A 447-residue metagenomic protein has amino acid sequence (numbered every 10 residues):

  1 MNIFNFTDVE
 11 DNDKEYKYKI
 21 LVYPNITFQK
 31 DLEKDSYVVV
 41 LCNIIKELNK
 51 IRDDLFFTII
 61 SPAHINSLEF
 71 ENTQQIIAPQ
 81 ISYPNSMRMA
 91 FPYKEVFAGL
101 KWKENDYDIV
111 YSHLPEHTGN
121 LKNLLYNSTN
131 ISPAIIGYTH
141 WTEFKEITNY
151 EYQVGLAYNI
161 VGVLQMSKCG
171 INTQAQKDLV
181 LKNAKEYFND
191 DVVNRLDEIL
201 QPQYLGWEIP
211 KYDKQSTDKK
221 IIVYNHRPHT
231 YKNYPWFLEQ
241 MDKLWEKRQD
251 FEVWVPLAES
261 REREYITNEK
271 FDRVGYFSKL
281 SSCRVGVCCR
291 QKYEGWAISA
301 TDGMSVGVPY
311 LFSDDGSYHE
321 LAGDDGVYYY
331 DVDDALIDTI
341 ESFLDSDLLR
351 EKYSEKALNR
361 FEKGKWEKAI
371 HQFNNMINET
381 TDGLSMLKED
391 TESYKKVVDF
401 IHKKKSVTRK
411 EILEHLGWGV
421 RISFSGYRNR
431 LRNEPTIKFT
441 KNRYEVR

Functional and structural regions predicted by a protein language model:
M1-N66: N-terminal subdomain of nucleotide-sugar transferases
K17-Y23, D213-K232, L238-D242: Conserved donor-binding/catalytic core segment of Leloir-type glycosyltransferases
V39, L348-S385: A charged, aromatic-enriched C-terminal amphipathic alpha-helix characteristic of glycosyltransferases across folds
S112-T118, T139: Short His-centered aromatic/hydrophobic patch
G162-I199: A short, active-site helix/loop in glycosyltransferases that binds the activated sugar's phosphate group
C288-I298, D314, H319-E320: Nucleotide-sugar-dependent
P309-F312: Short hydrophobic beta-strand element within catalytic cores of glycosyltransferases and related nucleotide-activated
D324-D334, S342-D347: Conserved acidic donor-binding segment of nucleotide-sugar-dependent glycosyltransferases
